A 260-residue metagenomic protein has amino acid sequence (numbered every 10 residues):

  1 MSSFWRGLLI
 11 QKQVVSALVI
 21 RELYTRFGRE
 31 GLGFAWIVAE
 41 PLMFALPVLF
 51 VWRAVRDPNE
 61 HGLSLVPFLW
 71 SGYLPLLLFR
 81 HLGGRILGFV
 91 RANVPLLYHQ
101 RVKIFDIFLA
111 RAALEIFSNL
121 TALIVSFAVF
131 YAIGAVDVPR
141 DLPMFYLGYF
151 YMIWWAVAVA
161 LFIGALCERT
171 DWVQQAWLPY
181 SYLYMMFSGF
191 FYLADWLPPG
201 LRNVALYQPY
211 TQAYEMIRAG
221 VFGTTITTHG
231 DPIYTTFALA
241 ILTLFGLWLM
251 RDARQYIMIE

Functional and structural regions predicted by a protein language model:
M1-E260: Hydrophobic transmembrane alpha-helices and immediately adjacent juxtamembrane helices of multi-pass inner-membrane
